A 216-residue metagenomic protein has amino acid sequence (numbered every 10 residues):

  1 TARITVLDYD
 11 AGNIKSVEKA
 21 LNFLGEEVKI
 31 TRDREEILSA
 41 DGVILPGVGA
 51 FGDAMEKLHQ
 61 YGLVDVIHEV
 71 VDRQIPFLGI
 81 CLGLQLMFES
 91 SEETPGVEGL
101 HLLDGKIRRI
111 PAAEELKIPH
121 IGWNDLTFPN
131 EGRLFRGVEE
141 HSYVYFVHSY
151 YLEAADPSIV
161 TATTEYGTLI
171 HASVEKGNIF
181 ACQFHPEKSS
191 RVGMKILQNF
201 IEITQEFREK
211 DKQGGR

Functional and structural regions predicted by a protein language model:
T1-T5: Extreme N-terminal starter segment of soluble prokaryotic enzymes
V28-I30, I107: Generic structural signal for residues in well-ordered beta-strands
A40: An anion/phosphate-binding loop that grips the pyrophosphate of nucleotide cofactors and donors
G49-I121: Cysteine-nucleophile active-site neighborhood
S90-Y166: Pocket-forming structural segment of enzyme catalytic cores
H141, E175-I179: Beta-strand-turn-beta hairpins that frame and shape the catalytic cleft of phosphate-ester-processing enzymes
T168-E175: Short, surface-exposed beta-strand/loop micro-motifs that present aromatic residues
C182-R216: Acyltransferase
